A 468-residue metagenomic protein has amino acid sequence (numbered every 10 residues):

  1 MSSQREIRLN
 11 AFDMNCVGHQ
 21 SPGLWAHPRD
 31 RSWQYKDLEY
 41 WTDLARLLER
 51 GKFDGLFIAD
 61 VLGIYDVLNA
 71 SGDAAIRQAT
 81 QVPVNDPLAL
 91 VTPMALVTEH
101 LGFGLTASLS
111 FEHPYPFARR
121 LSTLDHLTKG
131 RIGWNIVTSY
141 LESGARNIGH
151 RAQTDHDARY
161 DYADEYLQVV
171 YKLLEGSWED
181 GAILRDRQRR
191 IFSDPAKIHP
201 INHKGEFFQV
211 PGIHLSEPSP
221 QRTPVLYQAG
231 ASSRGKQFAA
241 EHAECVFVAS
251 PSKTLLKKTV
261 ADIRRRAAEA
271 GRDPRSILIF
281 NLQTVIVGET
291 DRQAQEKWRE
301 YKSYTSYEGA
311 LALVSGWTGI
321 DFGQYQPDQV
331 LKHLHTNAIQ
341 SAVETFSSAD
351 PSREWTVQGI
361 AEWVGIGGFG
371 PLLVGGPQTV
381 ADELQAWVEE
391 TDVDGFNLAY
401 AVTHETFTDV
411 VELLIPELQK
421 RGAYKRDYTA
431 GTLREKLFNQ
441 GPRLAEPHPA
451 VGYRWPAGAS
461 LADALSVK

Functional and structural regions predicted by a protein language model:
M1-K468: N-terminal glycine-rich cofactor-binding segment that shapes the pocket for flavin-like pterin cofactors
